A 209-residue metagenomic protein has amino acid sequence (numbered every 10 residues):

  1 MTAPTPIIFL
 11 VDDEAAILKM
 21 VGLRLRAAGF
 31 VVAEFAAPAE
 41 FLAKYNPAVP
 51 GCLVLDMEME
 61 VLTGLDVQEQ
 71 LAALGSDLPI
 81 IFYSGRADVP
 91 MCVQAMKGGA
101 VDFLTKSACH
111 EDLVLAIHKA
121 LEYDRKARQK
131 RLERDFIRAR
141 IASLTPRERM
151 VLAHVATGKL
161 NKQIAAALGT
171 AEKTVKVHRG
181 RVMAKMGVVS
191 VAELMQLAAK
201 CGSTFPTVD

Functional and structural regions predicted by a protein language model:
T2-I17, V21-L25, P38, L53 (+1 more regions): Conserved acidic segment of CheY-like receiver
A36-A37, V61-D66: Acidic catalytic/metal-coordinating carboxylates
A48-L55: Active-site beta3 strand of CheY-like receiver
D88-P90, S107-H118, A167: C-terminal output helix
L160-E193: Recognition helix of helix-turn-helix DNA-binding domains
M183-D209: Basic, Lys/Arg-enriched C-terminal extension of HTH/homeodomain DNA-binding domains
